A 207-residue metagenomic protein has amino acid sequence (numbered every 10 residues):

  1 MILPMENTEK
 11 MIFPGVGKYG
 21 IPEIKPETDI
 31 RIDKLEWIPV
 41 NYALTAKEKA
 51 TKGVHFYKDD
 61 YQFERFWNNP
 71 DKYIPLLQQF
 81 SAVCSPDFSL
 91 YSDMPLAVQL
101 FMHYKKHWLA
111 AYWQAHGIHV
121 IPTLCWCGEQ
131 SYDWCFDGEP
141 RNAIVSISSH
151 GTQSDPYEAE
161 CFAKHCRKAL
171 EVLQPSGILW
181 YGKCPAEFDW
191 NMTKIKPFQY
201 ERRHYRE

Functional and structural regions predicted by a protein language model:
M1-L76, A82-S92: Alpha/beta catalytic barrel-like cores
N41, A46-E48, V54, F66-E207: Eukaryote-skewed repeat-based solenoidal scaffolds used as protein-protein interaction platforms, primarily
